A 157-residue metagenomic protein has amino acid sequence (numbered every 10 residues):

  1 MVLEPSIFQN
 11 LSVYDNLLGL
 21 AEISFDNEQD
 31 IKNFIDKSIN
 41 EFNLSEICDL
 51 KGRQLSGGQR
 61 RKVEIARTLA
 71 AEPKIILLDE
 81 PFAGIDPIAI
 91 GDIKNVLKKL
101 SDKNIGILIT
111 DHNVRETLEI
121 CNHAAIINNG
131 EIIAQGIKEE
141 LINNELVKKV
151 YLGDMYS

Functional and structural regions predicted by a protein language model:
N10-L11, D15-D30, E41, D154-M155: ABC-type ATPase nucleotide-binding domains, specifically the catalytic core motifs of the NBD
L18, Q29-I47, K94, K98 (+1 more regions): Conserved ABC ATPase "signature" region
K51-L55, Q59: Conserved ABC ATPase signature
I65: Hydrophobic anchor residue at the start of the ABC signature
E72: Conserved catalytic motifs of ABC-family nucleotide-binding domains
I76-E80: Catalytic Walker B motif of ABC-type/P-loop ATPase nucleotide-binding domains
